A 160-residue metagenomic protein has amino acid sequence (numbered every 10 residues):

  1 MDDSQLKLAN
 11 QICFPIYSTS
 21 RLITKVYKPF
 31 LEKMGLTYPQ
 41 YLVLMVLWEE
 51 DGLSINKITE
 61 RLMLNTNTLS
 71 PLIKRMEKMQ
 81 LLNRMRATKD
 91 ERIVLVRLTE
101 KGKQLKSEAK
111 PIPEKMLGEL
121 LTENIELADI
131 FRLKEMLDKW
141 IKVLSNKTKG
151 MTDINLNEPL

Functional and structural regions predicted by a protein language model:
M1-M34: N-terminal leader segment of winged-helix/HTH proteins
M1-S4, L127-L160: C-terminal regulatory/oligomerization modules of transcriptional regulators
V43-L44: Short alpha-helical "packing" element that flanks the helix-turn-helix/winged-helix DNA-binding module
E50-S54: Short capping segments at the starts of secondary-structure elements
I55-N56, N67, K74, V94: Residues within helix-turn-helix
T59: The alpha-helix within a helix-turn-helix
K74-R132: Charged, amphipathic alpha-helical coiled-coil/dimerization segments
